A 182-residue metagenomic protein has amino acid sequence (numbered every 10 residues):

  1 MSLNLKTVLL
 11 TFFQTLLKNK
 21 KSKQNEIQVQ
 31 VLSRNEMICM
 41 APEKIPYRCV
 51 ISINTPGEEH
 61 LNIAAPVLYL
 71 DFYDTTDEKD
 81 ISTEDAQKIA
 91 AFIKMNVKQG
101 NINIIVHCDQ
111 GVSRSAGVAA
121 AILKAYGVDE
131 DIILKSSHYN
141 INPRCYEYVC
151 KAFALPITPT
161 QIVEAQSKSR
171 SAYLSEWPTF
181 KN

Functional and structural regions predicted by a protein language model:
S2-V8, L16-K18, N182: An acidic, glycine-rich, mixed-charge low-complexity segment common to nucleic-acid enzymes
T7, S22-I27, V149, F153: Terminal, compositionally biased low-complexity regions
F12-L70: Glycine-rich, flexible N-terminal cofactor/catalytic loop recognition
T55-E58, D74-T75, G111-S113: Short, solvent-exposed loop/turn segments at secondary-structure junctions
A64-P66, A119-I122: Short, glycine/charged-enriched secondary-structure capping and boundary segments
L68, F72-I105: Helix-loop module immediately N-terminal to the HCX5R catalytic loop in PTP-like cysteine phosphatase domains
K94-N103, A120-N182: PTP/DSP superfamily signal
I104-A121: A phosphate-binding catalytic loop at a beta-strand-loop-alpha-helix junction that coordinates phosphoryl groups
